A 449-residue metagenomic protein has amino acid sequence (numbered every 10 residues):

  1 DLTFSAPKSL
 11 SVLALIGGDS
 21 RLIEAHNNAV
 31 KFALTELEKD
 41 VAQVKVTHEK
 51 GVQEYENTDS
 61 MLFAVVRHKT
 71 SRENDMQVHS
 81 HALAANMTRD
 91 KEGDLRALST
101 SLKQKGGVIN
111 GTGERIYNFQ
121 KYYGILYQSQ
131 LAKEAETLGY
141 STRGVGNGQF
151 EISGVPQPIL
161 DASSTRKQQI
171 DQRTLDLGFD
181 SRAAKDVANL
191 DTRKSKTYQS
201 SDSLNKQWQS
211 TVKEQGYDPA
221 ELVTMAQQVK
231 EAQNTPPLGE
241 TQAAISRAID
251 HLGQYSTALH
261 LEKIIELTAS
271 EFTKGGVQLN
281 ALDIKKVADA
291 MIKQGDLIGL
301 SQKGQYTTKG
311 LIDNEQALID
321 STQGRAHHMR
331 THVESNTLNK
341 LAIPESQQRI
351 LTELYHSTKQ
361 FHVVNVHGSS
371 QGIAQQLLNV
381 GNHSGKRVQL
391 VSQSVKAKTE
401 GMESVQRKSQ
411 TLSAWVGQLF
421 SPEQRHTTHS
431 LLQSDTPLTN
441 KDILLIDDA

Functional and structural regions predicted by a protein language model:
D1-A449: Helicase P-loop NTPase motor core of nucleic-acid translocases
